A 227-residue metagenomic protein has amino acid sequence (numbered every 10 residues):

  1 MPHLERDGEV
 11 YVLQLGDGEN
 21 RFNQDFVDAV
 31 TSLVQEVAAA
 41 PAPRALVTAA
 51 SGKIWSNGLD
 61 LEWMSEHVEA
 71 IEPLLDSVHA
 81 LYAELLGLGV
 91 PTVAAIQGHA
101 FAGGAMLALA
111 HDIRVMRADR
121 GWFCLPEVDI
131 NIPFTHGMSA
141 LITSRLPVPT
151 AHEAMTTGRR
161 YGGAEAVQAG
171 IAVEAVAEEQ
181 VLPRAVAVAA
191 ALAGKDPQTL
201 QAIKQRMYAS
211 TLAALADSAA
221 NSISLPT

Functional and structural regions predicted by a protein language model:
M1-A49: Conserved CoA-thioester-binding segment of acyl-CoA-metabolizing enzymes
M1-G18, A154-G194, A202-A214, A219-T227: Amphipathic alpha-helical segments at domain termini/boundaries
H3, A42, A49-L81: Glycine- (often His-adjacent) and acidic-residue-rich active-site loop that binds/positions the CoA thioester
L13, A29-V30, T48, D60 (+4 more regions): Terminal peptide-recognition signature
V27, L61, V78, S139 (+2 more regions): A general structural signal for well-ordered alpha-helical segments in protein cores
L33-E36, S77-G89: Catalytic-core regions built around general acid/base machinery
G52-S56, F101-A102, M207-S210: Short, active-site-adjacent cap segments at secondary-structure transitions
E84-D196: Crotonase-fold acyl-CoA enzyme core
